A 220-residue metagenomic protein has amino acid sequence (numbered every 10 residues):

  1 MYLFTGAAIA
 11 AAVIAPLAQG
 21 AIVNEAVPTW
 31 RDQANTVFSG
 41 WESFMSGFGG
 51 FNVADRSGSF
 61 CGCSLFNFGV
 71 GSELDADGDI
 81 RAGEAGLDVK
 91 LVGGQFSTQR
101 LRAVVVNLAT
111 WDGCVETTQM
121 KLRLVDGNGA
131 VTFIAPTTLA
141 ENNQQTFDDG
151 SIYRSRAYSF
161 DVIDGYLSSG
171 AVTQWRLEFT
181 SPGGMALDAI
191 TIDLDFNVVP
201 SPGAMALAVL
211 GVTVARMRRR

Functional and structural regions predicted by a protein language model:
M1-P16, G203-R220: C-terminal cell-surface anchoring/sorting signal
G20-G83: N-terminal targeting leaders for non-cytosolic proteins
D75-R100: Short beta-strands within extracellular/lumenal beta-sheet-rich domains
F96-R100, T110-T118: Extended, low-complexity, turn-rich repeat/linker tracts enriched in Gly/Pro/Ser/Thr and Asp/Glu that occur
F96-V105, G170-V172: Extended extracellular/luminal ectodomain segments enriched in beta-structured repeat modules
E116-G129: Short, surface-exposed beta-strand/strand-loop-strand elements in extracellular ectodomains
V131-Y166: Extracellular carbohydrate recognition and processing domains and analogous Trp-centered ligand-binding platforms
R176-M185: Short beta-strand-plus-loop segments that form exposed binding edges in beta-rich domains
